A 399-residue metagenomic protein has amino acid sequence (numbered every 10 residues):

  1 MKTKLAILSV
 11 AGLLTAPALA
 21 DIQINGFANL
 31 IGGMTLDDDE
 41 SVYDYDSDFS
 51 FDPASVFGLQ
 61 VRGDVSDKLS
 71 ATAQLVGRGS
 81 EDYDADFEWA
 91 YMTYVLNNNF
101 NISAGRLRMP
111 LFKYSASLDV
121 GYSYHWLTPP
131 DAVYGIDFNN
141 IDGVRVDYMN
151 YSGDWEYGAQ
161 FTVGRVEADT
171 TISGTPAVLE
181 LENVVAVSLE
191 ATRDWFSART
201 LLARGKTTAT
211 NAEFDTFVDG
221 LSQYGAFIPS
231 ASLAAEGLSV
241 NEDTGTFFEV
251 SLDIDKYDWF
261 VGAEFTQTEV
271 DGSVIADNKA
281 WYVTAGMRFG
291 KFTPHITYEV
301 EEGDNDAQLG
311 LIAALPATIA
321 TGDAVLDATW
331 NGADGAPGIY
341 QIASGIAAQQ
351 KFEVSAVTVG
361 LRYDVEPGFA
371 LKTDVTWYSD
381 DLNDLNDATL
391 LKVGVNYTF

Functional and structural regions predicted by a protein language model:
K2-L8: Sec-dependent signal peptide recognition, specifically the positively charged N-region followed immediately by
A16-D21: Sec/Tat signal peptide C-region and signal peptidase I cleavage site
I22-I31, D48-D169, L181-V185, L189-S197 (+2 more regions): Outer membrane beta-barrel
G32-E40, G79-Y83, P110-Y114, S152 (+6 more regions): Gram-negative outer-membrane beta-barrel proteins
G33-S55, S173-P176: Surface-exposed strand-loop-strand hairpins of Gram-negative outer-membrane beta-barrel proteins
D37-E40, K68-T72, V120-T128, T162-D169 (+3 more regions): Flexible, solvent-exposed coil segments and beta strand-coil junctions, predominantly the extracellular/periplasmic
V42-S47, V76-R78, T128-A132, T171-T175 (+4 more regions): Extracellular loop and loop/strand-boundary signature of outer-membrane beta-barrel proteins
A90, V95, L202-R204, F214-F399: Outer-membrane beta-barrel pore domains
